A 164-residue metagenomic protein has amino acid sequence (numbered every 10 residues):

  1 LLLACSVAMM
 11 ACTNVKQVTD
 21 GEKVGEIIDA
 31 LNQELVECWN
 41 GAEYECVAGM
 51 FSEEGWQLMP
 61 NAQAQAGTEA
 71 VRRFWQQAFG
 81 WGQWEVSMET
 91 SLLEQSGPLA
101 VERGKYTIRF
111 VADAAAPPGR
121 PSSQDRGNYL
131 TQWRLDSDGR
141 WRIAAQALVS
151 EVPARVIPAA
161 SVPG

Functional and structural regions predicted by a protein language model:
L1-M10: Bacterial N-terminal signal peptides
C12-G49, W56-G164: A beta-strand edge to alpha-helix "cap/lid" segment located at domain peripheries
